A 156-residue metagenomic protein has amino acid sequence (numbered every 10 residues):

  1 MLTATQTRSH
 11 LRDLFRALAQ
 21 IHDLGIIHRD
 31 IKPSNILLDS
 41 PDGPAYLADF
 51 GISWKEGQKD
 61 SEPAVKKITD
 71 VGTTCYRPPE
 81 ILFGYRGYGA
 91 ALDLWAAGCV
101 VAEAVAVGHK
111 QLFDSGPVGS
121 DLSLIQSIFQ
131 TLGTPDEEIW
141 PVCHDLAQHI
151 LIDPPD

Functional and structural regions predicted by a protein language model:
H10-L11: Activation segment signature within eukaryotic-like protein kinase domains
L14-I21, V101: Conserved hydrophobic alpha-helix
I21, G25-I26, A45, Y76: Conserved protein kinase catalytic-loop anchor
H22-D39: Catalytic-loop of the protein kinase fold
D39-V71: Activation segment/activation loop of eukaryotic-type protein kinase catalytic domains
E80-L92: Conserved end of the kinase activation segment
L94-A104: A conserved short alpha-helix in the C-terminal lobe of the Hanks/eukaryotic protein kinase catalytic domain
T134-D156: C-terminal lobe substrate-recognition/regulatory segment of protein kinase catalytic domains
